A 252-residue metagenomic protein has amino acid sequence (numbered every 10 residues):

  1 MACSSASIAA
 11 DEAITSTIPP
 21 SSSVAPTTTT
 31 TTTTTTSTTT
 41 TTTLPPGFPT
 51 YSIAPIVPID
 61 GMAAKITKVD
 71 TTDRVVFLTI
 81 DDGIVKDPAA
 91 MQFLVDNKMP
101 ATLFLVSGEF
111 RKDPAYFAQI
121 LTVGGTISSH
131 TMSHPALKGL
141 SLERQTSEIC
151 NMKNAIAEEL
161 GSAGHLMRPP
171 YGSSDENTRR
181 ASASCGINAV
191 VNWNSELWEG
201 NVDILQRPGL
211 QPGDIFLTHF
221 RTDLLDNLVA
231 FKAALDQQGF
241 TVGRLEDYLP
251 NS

Functional and structural regions predicted by a protein language model:
S4-A6: Bacterial signal peptide processing site
E12-L44: Extracellular mucin-like PTS domains
L44-A136, A155: Active-site beta->alpha N-cap acidic-glycine motif
G47-S52, A233-S252: Low-complexity, Gly/Ser/Thr/Pro-rich intrinsically disordered linker/tail segments
G83-K86, L105-D113, A136-E143, R168-S174 (+2 more regions): Acidic-and-aromatic substrate-binding clefts and catalytic sites of carbohydrate-active enzymes
V95-F104, T126, P135, L142-D175 (+1 more regions): CE4/NodB-like, metal-dependent polysaccharide N-deacetylase domain that modifies extracellular/periplasmic N-acetylated
A163, S173-P212, F240-N251: His/Asp/Glu-enriched short active-site or ligand-binding loop at hydrolase and phosphoryl-transfer sites
